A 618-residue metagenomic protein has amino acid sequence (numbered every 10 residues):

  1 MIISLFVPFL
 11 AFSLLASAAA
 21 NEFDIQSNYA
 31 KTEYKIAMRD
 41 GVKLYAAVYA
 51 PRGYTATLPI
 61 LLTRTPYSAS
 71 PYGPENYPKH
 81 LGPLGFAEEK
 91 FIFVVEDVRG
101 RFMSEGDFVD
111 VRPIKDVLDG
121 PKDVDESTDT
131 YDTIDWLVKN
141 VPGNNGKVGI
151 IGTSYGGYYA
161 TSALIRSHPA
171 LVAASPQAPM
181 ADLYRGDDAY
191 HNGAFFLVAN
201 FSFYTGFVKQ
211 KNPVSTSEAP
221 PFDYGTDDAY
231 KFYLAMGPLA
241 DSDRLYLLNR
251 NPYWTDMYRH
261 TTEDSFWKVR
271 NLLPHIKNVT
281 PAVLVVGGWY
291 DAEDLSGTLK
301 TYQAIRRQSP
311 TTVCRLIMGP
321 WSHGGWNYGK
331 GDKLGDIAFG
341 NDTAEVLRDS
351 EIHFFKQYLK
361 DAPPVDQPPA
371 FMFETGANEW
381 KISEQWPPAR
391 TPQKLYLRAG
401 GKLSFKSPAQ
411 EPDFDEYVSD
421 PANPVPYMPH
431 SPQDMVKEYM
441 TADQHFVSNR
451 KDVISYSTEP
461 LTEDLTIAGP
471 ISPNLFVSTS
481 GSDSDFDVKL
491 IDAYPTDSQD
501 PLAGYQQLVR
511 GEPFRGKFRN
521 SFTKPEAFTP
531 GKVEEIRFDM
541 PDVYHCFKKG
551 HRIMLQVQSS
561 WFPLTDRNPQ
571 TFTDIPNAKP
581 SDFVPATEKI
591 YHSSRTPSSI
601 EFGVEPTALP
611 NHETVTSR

Functional and structural regions predicted by a protein language model:
N21-A56, S457-E463, F528: N-terminal cap/lid segment of alpha/beta-hydrolase-fold proteins
R52-N140, A189, N327-F339, R450 (+5 more regions): Cap/lid segment of the alpha/beta-hydrolase catalytic domain
H80, E88, D110-D123, S127 (+1 more regions): Accessory cap/linker subdomain of secreted extracellular hydrolases
P142-S154: Alpha/beta-hydrolase fold nucleophile elbow
G152-S162: Glycine-rich nucleophile elbow surrounding the catalytic serine of serine-hydrolase chemistry
Y224-T226, K231-L239, W326, D332-R618: C-terminal, loop-rich substrate-recognition/catalytic regions characterized by aromatic stacking residues
V279, V285-G287: Short beta-strand/loop motif that positions the catalytic acidic residue of the alpha/beta-hydrolase fold
A292-L299: Conserved alpha/beta-hydrolase "acid-adjacent" motif
